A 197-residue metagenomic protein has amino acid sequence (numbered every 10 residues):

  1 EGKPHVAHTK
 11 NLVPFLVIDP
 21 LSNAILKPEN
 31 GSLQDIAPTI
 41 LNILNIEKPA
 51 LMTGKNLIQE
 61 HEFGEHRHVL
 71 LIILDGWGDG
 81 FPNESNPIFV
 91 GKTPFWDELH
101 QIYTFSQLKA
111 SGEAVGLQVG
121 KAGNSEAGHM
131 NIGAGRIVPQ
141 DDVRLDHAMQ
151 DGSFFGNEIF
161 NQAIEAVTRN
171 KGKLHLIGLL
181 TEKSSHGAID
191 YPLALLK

Functional and structural regions predicted by a protein language model:
E1-K197: Feature captures the catalytic ectodomains and active-site-proximal regions of enzymes that hydrolyze or transfer
